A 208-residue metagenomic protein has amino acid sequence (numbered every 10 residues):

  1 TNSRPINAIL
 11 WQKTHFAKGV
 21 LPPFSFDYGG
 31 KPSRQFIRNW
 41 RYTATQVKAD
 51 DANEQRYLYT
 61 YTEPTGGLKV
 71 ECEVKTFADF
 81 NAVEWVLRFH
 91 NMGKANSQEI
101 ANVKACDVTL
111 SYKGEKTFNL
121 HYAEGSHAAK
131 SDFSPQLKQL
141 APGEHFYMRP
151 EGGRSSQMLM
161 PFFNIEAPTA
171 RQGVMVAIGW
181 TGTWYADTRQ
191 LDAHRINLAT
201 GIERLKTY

Functional and structural regions predicted by a protein language model:
T1-T207: Polysaccharide-binding surfaces and accessory modules of carbohydrate-active proteins
